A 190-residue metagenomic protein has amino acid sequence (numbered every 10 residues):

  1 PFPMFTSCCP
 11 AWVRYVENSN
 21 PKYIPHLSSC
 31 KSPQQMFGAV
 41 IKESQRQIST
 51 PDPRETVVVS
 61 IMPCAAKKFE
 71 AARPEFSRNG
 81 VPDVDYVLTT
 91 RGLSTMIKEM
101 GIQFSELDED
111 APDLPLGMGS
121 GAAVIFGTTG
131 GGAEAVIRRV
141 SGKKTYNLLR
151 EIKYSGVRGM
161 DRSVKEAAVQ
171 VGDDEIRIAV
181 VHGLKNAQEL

Functional and structural regions predicted by a protein language model:
P1-L190: Iron-sulfur-associated redox domains of electron-transfer enzymes in respiratory and anaerobic energy metabolism
